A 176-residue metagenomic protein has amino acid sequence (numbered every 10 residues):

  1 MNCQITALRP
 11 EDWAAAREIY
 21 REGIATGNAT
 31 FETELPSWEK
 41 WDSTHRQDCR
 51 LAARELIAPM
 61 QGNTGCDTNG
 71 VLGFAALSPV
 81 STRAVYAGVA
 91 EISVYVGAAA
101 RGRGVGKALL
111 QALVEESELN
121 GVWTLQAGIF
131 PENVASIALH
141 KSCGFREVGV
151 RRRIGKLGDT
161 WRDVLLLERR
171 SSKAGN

Functional and structural regions predicted by a protein language model:
C3-A16: A short beta-loop-alpha structural element at the N-terminal edge of CoA-dependent acyl/N-acetyltransferase catalytic
W13, R17-R46: Conserved GNAT-fold acetyl-CoA-binding loop/helix
T33-A99, L110-Q111, E116, R170-S172: Acetyl-CoA-dependent GNAT
A76-P79, A84, Q126-I129, K141 (+1 more regions): Conserved catalytic-core motifs of GNAT/GCN5-like acyltransferases
R101, A127-I137: Conserved beta-strand-loop-alpha-helix junction that forms the acyl-donor binding cleft
G102-E116, A138-S142: Conserved acetyl-CoA-binding loop-helix of GNAT-fold acetyltransferases
S117-I129: Conserved GNAT acetyl-CoA-binding A-motif
